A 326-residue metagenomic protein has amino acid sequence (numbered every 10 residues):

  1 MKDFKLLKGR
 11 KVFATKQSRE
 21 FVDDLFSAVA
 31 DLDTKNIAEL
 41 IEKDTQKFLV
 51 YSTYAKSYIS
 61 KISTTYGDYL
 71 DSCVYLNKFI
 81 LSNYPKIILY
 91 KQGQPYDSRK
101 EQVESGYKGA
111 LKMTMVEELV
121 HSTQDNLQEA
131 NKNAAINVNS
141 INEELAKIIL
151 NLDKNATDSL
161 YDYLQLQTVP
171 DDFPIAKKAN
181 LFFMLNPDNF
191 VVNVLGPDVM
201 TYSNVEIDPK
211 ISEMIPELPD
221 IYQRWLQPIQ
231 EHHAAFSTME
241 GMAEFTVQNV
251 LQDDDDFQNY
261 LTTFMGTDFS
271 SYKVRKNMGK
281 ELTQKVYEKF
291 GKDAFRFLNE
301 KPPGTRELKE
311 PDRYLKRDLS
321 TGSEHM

Functional and structural regions predicted by a protein language model:
M1-G9, K16, L25-A28, D33 (+5 more regions): Non-catalytic terminal regions of proteins
M1-K91, V103-G109, L119, N133-A134: Auxiliary, metal-adjacent structural segments of Zn-dependent hydrolase domains
F21-A28, L40, E144, I148 (+7 more regions): Charge-rich, solvent-exposed alpha-helical interaction surfaces
N83-S105, E143-K147, S212-E217, I221: A solvent-exposed, charged loop/short amphipathic helix patch at secondary-structure junctions
G106-G109, D125-T168: Post-HEXXH active-site segment of zinc metalloproteases
E118-I136, M242, L251-D255: Catalytic Zn2+-binding segment of zinc metalloproteases
L152-M214: Low-complexity, serine/threonine/proline-enriched polar segments
F190-M326: Pan-zinc metallopeptidase signature
